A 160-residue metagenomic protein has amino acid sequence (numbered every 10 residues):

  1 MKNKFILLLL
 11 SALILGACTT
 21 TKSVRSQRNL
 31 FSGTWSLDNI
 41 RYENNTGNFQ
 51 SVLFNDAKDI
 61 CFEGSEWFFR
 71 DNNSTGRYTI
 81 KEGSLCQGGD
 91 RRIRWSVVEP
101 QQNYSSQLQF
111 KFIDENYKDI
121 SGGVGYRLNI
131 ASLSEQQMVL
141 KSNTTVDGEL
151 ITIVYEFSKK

Functional and structural regions predicted by a protein language model:
M1-F5, T19: Positively charged n-region of N-terminal signal peptides that target proteins for export
F5-L13: Sec-dependent N-terminal signal peptides
L15-A17: C-terminal motif of bacterial Sec signal peptides marking the signal peptidase cleavage site
T19-S36: N-terminal helix-cap/turn-to-beta initiation motif at the start of protein domains
I40-N44, G64-L133: Contiguous, well-ordered beta-strand patches that form the walls/edges of small beta-barrel/beta-sandwich domains
N44-A57, G83-S84: Flexible, solvent-exposed loop segments that connect beta-strands
V52-F69: Short, solvent-exposed, low-complexity loop/linker segments
I93-E99, Q137-K160: Edge beta-strand at a domain terminus
